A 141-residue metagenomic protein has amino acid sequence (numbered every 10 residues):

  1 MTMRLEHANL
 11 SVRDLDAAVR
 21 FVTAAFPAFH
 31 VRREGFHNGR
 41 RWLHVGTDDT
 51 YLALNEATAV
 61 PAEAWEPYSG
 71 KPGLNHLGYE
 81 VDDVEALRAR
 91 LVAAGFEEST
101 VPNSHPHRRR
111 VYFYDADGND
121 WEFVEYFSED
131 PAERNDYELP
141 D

Functional and structural regions predicted by a protein language model:
M1-V19, L74-Y79, E129-D141: N-terminal beta-strand motif that seeds the catalytic metal site of vicinal oxygen chelate
T2, N9-L52: Core segments of cupin and vicinal oxygen chelate
L5-R13, L43-G46, A64-R90, R109-Y114 (+1 more regions): Vicinal oxygen chelate
A18-F21, L87-L91: Hydrophobic side chains in well-ordered alpha-helices
R32, R88, V92-D141: Vicinal oxygen chelate
D48-L52, T58-P61, V84-E85: Short, charged/polar surface micro-motifs in flexible loops or helix N-caps
D49-A53, G118-W121: Short, charged/polar, Gly/Pro-enriched secondary-structure boundary elements
V60-W65, P131-A132: A short, acidic/glycine-rich surface segment
